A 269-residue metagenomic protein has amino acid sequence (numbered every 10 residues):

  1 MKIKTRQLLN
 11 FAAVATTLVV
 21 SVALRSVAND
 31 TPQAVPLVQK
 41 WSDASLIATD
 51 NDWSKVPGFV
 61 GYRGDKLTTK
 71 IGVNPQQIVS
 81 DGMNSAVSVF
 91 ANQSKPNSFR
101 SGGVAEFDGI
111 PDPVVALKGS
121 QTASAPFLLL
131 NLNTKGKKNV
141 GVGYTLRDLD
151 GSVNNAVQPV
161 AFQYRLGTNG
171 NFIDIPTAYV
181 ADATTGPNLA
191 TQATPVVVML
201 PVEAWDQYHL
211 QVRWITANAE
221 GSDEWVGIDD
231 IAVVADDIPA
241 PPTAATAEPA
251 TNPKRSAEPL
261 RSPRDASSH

Functional and structural regions predicted by a protein language model:
K2-A13: Bacterial N-terminal signal peptides that target proteins for export
F11-S21: Bacterial N-terminal signal peptides
S26-A44, A240-D265, H269: Boundary/junction segments of secreted and surface-exposed precursor proteins
T31-G82: A long-range scaffold signal marking pre-active-site subdomains of enzyme folds
Q33, K70, S120-T122, L132-K137 (+2 more regions): Terminal, low-complexity interaction segments
G61-G136: Surface-exposed, low-complexity/disordered Ser/Thr/Gly/Pro/Asn-rich loops and linkers
V140-V142: C-terminal substrate/ligand-recognition segments
V160-F162: Short beta-strand elements bearing conserved aromatic residues within extracellular beta-rich modules
